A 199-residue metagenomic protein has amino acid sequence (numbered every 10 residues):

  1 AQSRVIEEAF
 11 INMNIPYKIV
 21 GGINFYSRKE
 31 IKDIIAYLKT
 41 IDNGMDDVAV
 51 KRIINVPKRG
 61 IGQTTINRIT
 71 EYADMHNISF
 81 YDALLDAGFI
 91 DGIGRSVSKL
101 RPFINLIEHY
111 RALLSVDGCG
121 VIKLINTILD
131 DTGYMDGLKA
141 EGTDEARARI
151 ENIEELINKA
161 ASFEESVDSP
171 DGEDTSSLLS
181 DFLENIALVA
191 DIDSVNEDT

Functional and structural regions predicted by a protein language model:
S3-P16, R28, I35-T199: Conserved helicase C-terminal RecA-like lobe
V20-R28: Conserved helicase motor
